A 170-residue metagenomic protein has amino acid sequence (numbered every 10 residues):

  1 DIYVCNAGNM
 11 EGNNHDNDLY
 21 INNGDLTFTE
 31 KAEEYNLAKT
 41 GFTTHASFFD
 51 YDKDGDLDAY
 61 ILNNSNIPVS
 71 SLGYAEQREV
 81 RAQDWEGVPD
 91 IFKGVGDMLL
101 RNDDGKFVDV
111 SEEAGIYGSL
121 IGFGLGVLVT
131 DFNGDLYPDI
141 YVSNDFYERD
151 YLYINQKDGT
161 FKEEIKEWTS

Functional and structural regions predicted by a protein language model:
D1-S170: Acidic, glycine/proline-rich Ca2+-coordinating loop motifs
